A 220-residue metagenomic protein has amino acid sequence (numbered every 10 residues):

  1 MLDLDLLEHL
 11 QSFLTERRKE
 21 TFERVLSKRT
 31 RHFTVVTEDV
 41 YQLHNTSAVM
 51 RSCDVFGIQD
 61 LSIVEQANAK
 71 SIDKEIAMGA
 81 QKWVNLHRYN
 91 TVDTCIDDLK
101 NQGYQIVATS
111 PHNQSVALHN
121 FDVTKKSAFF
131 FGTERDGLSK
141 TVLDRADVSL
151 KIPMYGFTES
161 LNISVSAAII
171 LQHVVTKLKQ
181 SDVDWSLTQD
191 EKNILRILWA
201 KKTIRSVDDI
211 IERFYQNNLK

Functional and structural regions predicted by a protein language model:
M1-K220: Post-transcriptional modification and biogenesis factors for structured RNAs of the translation apparatus
